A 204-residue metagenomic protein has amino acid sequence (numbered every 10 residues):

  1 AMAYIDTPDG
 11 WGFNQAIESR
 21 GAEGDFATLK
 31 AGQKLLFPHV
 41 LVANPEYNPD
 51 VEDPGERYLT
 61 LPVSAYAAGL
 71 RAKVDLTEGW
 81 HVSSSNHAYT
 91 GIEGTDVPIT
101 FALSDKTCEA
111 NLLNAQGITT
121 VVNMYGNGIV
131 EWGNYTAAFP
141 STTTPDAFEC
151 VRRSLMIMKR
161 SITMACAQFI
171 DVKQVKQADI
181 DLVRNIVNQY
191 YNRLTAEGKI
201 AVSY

Functional and structural regions predicted by a protein language model:
A1-Q174: A glycine- and small-residue-enriched flexible loop/hinge signal that marks low-structured segments
K159-Y204: Extended, compositionally biased non-globular segments
